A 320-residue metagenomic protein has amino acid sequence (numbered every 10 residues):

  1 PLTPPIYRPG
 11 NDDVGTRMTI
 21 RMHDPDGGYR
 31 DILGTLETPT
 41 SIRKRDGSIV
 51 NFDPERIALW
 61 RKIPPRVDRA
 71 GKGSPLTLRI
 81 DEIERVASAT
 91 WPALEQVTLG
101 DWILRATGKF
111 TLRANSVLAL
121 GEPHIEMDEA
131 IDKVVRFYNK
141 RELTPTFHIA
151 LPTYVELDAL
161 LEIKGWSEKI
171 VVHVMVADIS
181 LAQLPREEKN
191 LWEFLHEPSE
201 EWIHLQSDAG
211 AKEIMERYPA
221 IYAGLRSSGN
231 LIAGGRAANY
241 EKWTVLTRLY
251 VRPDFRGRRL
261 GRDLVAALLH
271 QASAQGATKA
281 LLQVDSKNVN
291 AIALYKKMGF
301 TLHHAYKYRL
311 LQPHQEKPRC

Functional and structural regions predicted by a protein language model:
P1-L99, I103-G108: Conserved RNA-binding domains used in RNP assembly and mRNA/RNA metabolism
P1-R8, D12-V14, I57-W60, R66-L76 (+5 more regions): Short amphipathic alpha-helix that is part of the acyltransferase structural core
E84-Q96, I103, M127-E201, R309-L311: Acyl-donor-binding surface of acyltransferase catalytic domains
M127-R136, R248-P253, G257-A274, K279 (+1 more regions): Conserved acetyl-CoA-binding loop-helix of GNAT-fold acetyltransferases
R141-A150, A272-Q283: Conserved GNAT acetyl-CoA-binding A-motif
H148-V155, P253, L282-I292, Y308-Q315: Conserved beta-strand-loop-alpha-helix junction that forms the acyl-donor binding cleft
P152-E168, R262, S286-A305: Conserved active-site alpha-helix within GNAT-family acetyltransferase domains
A211-D254: A conserved beta-strand-loop-helix scaffold within acyl/acetyltransferase catalytic domains
